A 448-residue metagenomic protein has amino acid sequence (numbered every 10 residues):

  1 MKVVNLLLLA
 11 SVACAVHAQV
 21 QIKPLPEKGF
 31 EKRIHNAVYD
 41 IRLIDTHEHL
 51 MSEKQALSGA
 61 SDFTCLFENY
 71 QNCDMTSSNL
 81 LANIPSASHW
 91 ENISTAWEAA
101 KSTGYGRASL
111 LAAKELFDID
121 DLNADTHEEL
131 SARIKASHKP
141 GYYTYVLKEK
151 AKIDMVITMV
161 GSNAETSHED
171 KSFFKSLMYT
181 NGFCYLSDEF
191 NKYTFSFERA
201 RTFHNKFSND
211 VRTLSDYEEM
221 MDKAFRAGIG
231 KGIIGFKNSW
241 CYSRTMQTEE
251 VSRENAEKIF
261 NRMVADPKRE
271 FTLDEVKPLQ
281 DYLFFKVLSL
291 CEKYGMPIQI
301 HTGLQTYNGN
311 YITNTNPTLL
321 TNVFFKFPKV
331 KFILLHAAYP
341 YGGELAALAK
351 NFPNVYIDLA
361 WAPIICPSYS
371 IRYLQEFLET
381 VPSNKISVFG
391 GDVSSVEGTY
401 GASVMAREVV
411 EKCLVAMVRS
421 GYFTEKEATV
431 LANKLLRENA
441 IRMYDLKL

Functional and structural regions predicted by a protein language model:
A10-A13: N-terminal signal peptide c-region/cleavage motif recognized by signal peptidases
Q19-I44, L66-E115, L130-A132, S383-K385 (+1 more regions): Mid-to-C-terminal alpha-helical segments outside catalytic/metal-binding sites
L25, L319-N322, K329-L448: H/E-rich (His + Asp/Glu) clusters that bind or coordinate divalent metals
K32-Y39, T166-H168, E218-F236, Y282-K293 (+1 more regions): Short amphipathic alpha-helices and their capping/turn segments at secondary-structure boundaries
Y39, G59-S172, M178, R199-T202 (+2 more regions): Alpha-helical scaffold segments that flank or form the walls of functional sites
R42-L43, D154-I157, F173-L177, I233-K237 (+4 more regions): Structural preference for beta-strand elements that scaffold enzyme active sites
H168-D170, S187-N191, T248-E250, G309-F324 (+2 more regions): Distinct, well-ordered alpha-helical segments
D216-Y217, K231-E344: Divalent metal-binding pocket/active-site signature
